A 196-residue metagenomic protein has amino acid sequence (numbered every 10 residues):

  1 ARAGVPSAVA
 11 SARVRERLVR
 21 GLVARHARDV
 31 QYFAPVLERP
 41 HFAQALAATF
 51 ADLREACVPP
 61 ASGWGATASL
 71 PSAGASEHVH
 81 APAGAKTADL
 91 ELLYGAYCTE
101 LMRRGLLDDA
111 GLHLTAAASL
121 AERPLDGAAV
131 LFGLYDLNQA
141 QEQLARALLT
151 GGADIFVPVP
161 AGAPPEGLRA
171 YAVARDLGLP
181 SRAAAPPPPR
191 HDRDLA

Functional and structural regions predicted by a protein language model:
A1-A196: Nucleic acid-machinery interaction/catalytic patches
